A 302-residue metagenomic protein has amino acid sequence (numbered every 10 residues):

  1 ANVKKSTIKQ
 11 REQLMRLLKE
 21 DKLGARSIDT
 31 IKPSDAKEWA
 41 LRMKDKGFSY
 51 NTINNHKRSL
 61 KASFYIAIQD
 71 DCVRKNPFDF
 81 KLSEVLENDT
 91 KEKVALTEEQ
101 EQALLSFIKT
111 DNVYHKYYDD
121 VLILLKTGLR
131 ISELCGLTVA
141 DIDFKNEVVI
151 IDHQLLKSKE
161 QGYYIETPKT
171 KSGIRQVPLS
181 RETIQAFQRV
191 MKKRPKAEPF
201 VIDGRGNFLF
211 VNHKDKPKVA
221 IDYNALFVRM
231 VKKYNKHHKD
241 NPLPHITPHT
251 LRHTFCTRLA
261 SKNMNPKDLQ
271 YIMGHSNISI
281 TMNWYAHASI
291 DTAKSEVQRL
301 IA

Functional and structural regions predicted by a protein language model:
A1-G47, Y65-I66: Basic/aromatic-enriched alpha-helical hairpins
E12-K19, K57-I68, V121-G128: Short, amphipathic alpha-helical segments that act as regulatory/interfacial helices in nucleotide-processing proteins
Y50, S106-H115, T127, V177 (+4 more regions): Short, basic (Lys/Arg/His-rich) helix/loop patches that form interaction surfaces in the mid-to-C-terminal regions
N54, Q69, V73-L137, K145 (+3 more regions): Basic, Lys/Arg- and aromatic-enriched nucleic-acid-binding interface segment
I68-P77, F144-N146, H153, M191-V201 (+1 more regions): Proline-centered turn/helix-capping motifs that create local helix->coil transitions or kinks
E87, A95, L155, M273-Q298: Catalytic-site neighborhood detector that most strongly recognizes the C-terminal catalytic loop/helix of tyrosine
L104, E160-I165, K262, N283 (+1 more regions): DNA/chromatin major-groove-contacting recognition/catalytic segments
G136-P195: Conserved tyrosine-mediated DNA breakage-rejoining catalytic core shared by Y-recombinases
